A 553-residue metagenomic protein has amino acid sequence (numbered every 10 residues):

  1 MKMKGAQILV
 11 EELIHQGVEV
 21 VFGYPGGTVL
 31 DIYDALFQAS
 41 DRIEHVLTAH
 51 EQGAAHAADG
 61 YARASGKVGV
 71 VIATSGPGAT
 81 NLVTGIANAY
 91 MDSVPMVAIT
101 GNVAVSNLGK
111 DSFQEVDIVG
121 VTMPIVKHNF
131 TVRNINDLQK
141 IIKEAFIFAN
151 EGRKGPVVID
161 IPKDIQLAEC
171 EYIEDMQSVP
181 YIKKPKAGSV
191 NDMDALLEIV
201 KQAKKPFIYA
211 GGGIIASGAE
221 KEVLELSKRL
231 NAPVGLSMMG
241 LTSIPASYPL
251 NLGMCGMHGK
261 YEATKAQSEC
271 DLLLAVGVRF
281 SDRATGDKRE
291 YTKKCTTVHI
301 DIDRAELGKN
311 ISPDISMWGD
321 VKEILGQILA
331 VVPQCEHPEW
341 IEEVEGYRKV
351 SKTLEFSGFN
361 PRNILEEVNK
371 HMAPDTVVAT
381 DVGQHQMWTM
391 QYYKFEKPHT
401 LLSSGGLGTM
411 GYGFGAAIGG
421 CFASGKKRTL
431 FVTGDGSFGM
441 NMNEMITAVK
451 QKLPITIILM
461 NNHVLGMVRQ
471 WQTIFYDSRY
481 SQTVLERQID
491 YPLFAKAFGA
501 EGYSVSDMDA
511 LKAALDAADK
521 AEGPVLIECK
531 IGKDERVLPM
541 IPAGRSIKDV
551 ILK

Functional and structural regions predicted by a protein language model:
M1-V332, E367, H371-P374, I455-I457 (+3 more regions): N-terminal alpha/beta PP-like core and its mobile active-site loop of ThDP/TPP-dependent enzymes
A6-V10, I14, V18-E19, I32-F37 (+1 more regions): Active-site diphosphate/adenylate-binding microenvironment
G26, S217, T264, G319-K322 (+5 more regions): Conserved structured core elements
G26-V29, G76, S93, P156 (+3 more regions): Glycine-rich phosphate/pyrophosphate-binding beta-alpha loops
I99, N107-Q114, G308-N310, S316-W318 (+3 more regions): Thiamine diphosphate
N136, Y172-I173, K294-Q384, M508 (+3 more regions): Phosphate/pyrophosphate-binding active-site segments
V158, H299, A379, V432-T433: Generic enzyme active-site microenvironment
S227, Q267, P361, N441 (+1 more regions): Active-site-proximal structural scaffolding
